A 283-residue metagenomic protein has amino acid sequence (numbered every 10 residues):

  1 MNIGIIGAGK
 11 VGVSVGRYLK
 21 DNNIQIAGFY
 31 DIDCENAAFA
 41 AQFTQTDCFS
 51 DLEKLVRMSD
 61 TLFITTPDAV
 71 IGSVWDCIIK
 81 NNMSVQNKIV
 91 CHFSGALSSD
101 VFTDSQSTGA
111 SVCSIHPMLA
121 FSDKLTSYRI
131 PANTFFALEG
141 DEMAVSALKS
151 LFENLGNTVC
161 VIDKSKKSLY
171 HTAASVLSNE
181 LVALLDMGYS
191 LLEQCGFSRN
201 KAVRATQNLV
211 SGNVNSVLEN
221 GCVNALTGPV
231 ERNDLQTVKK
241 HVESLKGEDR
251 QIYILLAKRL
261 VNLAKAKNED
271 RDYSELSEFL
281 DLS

Functional and structural regions predicted by a protein language model:
M1-M58: NAD(P)+-binding Rossmann beta1-loop-alpha1 motif at the extreme N-terminus of oxidoreductases
A8, S94-A96, G140-M143: Short coil/turn segments
V13, R17-D21, Q42, D76-K80 (+2 more regions): Short, well-ordered alpha-helices that flank and scaffold nucleotide-derived cofactor binding pockets
F39-F43, S107, T126-L218, E275 (+1 more regions): Internal alpha-helical scaffold of NAD(P)-dependent oxidoreductase catalytic cores
D47-T126: Rossmann-like NAD(P)(H) cofactor-binding subdomain of soluble oxidoreductases
N215-D270: Interdomain hinge/lid region at the active-site interface of Rossmann-like NAD(P)-dependent oxidoreductases
